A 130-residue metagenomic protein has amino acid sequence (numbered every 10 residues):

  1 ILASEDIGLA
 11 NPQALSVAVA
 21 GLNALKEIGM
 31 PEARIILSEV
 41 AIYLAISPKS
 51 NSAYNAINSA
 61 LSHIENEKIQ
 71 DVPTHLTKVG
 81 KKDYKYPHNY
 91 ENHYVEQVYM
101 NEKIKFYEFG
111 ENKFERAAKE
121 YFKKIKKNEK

Functional and structural regions predicted by a protein language model:
I1-H88, N92, Y107-K130: Terminal-proximal interaction/regulatory segments of ATP-powered molecular machines
V95-F109: Short helix/strand-capping connector loops at secondary-structure junctions
